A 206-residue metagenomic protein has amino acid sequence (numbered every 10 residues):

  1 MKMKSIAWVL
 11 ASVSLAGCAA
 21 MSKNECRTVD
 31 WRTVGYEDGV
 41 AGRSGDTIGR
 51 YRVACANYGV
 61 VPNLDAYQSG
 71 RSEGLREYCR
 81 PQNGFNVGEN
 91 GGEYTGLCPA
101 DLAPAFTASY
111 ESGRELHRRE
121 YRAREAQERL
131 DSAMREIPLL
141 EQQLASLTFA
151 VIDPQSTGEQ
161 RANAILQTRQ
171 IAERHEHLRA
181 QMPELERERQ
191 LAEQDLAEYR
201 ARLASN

Functional and structural regions predicted by a protein language model:
M1-C18: Sec-dependent bacterial lipoprotein signal peptides
A19-N206: Intrinsic-disorder/low-complexity detector
